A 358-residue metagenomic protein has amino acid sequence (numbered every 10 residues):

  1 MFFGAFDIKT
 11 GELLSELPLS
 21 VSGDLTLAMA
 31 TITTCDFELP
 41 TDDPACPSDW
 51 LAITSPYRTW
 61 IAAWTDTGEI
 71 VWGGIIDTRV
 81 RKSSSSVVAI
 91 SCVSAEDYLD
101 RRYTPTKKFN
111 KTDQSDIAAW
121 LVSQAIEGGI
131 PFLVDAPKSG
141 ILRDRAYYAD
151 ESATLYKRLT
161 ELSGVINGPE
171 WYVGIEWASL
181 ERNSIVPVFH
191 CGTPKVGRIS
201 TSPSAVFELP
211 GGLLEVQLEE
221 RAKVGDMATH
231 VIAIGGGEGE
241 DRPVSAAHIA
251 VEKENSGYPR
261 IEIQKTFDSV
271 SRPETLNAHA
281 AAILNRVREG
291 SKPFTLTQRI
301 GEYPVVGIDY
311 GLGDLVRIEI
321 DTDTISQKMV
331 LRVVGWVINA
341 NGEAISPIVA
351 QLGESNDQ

Functional and structural regions predicted by a protein language model:
F2-K9, C191-N341, D357-Q358: Acidic, small/polar-enriched beta strand-loop surface segments
S15-R58, Y98-T112, V306-D309: Extracellular/virion structural assembly segments
V21-L27, D77-R81, I175-S179, V334-I338: Short amphipathic beta-strand and strand-loop transition segments with alternating hydrophobic
L27-A45, S85-D97, L162, A233 (+3 more regions): Oligomerization/assembly interface segments of phage tail-like spikes and tubes
A30-F37, C92, K107-V134, Y148-W177 (+2 more regions): Amphipathic, non-transmembrane alpha-helical segments in extracytoplasmic/periplasmic proteins
S48-K138: Surface-exposed cap/loop segments at beta↔alpha junctions
E69, N110-S115, Y148-Y156, V224-D226 (+4 more regions): Solvent-exposed, acidic/flexible segments
T78-V80, S84-L99, A136-M227: Short beta-strand-centered interaction patches in the first periplasmic/extracellular domains of large envelope
